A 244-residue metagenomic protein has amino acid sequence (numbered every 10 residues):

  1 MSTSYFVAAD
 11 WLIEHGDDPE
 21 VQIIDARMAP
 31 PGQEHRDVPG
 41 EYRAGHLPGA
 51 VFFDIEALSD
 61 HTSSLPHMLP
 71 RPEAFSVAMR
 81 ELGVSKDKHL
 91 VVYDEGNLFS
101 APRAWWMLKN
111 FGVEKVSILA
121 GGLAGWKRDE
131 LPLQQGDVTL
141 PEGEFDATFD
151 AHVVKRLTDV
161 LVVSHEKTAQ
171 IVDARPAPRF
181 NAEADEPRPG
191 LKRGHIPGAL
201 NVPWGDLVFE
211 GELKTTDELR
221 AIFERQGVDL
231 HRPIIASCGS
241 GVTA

Functional and structural regions predicted by a protein language model:
M1-A244: Cytosolic catalytic domains that perform sulfur/thiol-centered chemistry
